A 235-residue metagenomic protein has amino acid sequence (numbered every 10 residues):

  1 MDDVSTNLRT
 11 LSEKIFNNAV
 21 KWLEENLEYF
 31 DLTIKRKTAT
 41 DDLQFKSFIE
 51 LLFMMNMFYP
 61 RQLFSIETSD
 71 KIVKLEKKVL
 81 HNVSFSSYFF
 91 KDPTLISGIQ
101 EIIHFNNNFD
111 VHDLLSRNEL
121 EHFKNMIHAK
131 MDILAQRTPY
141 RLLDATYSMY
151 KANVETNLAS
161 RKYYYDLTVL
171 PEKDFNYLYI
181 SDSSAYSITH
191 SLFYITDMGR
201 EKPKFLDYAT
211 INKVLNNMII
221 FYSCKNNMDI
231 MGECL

Functional and structural regions predicted by a protein language model:
D2-S65: Low-complexity, Ser/Thr/Pro/Gly-enriched N-terminal "stalk/linker" regions
D42-L52, I66-V73, F89, P93-I99 (+1 more regions): Generic alpha-helical scaffold signal
Q62-I72, H112, F205-L206: HEAT/armadillo-like alpha-solenoid scaffolds in large eukaryotic assembly and transport factors
K77-G232: Eukaryote-skewed repeat-based solenoidal scaffolds used as protein-protein interaction platforms, primarily
